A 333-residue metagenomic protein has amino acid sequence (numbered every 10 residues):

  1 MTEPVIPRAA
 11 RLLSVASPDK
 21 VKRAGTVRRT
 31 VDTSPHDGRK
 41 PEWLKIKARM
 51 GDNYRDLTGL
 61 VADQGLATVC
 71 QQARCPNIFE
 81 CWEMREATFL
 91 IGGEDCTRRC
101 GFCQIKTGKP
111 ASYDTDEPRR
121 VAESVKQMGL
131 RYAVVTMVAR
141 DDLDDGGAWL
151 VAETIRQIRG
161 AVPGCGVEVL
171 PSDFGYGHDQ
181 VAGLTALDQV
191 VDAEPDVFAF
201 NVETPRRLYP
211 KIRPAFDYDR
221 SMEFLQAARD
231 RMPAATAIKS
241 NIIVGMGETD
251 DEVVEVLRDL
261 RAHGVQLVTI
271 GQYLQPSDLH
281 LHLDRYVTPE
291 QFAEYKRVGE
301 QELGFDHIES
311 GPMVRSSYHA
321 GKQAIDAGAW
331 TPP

Functional and structural regions predicted by a protein language model:
M1-A87, R119, E123-K126, E153-G164 (+4 more regions): Auxiliary Fe-S-binding modules of radical SAM enzymes
A67-C81, G92-T107: Local cysteine-cluster metal-coordination motifs and their immediate loop/turn environment, predominantly Fe-S cluster
I91, F102-T115, E168, S172-A182 (+2 more regions): Active-site mouth loops of central-metabolism enzymes
T107-V134: Conserved alpha-helical substructure of the radical SAM core
S124, V138, E168-S172: Structural motif
A133-V135, V167, F198-F200, V268 (+1 more regions): Hydrophobic residues within beta-strands of alpha/beta enzymes
V134-D144, F174-G177, D196-Y218, A237-K239 (+2 more regions): Conserved radical SAM core fold
T185-A186, L208: Short acidic active-site motifs
